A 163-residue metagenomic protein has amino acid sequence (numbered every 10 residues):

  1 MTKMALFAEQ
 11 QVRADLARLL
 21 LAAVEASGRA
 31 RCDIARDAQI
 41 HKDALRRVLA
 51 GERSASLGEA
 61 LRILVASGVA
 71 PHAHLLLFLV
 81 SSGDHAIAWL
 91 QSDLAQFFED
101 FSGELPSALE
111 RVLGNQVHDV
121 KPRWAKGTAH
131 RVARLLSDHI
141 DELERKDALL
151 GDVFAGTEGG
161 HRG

Functional and structural regions predicted by a protein language model:
M1-A14, L109, A148-G163: N-terminal flexible/basic segments that precede or flank functional cores
M1-R29, N115, K121, K126 (+1 more regions): A short, Lys/Arg-rich alpha-helix, primarily the initiator
T2, L77-L113, T157-G163: Short, charged recognition helix plus adjacent turn of helix-turn-helix-like nucleic-acid-binding domains
A22, A26-R47: Short alpha-helical DNA-recognition segment
G28-R29, A55-G58: Residue-level signal for the short linker/turn that defines the boundary of a DNA-recognition helix
G58-H74: DNA major-groove recognition helix of helix-turn-helix/homeodomain DNA-binding modules
D119-G163: Mid-protein regulatory/catalytic core that forms ligand/cofactor-binding pockets and protein-protein interaction
